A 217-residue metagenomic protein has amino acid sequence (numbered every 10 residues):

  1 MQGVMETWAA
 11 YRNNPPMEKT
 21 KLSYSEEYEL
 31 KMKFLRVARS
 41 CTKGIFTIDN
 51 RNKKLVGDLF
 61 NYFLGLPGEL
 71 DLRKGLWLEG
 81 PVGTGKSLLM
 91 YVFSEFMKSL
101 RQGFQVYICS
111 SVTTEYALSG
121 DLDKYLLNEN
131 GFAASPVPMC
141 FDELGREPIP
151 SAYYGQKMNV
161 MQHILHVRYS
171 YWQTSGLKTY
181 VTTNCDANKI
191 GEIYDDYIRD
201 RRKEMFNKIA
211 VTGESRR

Functional and structural regions predicted by a protein language model:
M1-L72, F206-I209, G213-R217: A short, basic N-terminal segment
G3, R146-R217: Replace "adjacent to P-loop NTPase cores in ATP/GTP-dependent enzymes" with "adjacent to NTP-binding cores
G75: Walker A (P-loop) ATP-phosphate-binding motif of ABC ATPase nucleotide-binding domains
L78: Hydrophobic anchor at the beta1->P-loop junction of P-loop NTPases
G83-L89: Conserved glycine(s) of the Walker
V92: Active-site signature of alpha/beta-hydrolase-fold catalytic machinery across serine- and Asp/Cys-nucleophile hydrolases
E95-M139: AAA+/P-loop NTPase substrate/partner-engagement loops
N128-K157: Conserved P-loop NTPase "ATPase switch" module shared by AAA+ and STAND
